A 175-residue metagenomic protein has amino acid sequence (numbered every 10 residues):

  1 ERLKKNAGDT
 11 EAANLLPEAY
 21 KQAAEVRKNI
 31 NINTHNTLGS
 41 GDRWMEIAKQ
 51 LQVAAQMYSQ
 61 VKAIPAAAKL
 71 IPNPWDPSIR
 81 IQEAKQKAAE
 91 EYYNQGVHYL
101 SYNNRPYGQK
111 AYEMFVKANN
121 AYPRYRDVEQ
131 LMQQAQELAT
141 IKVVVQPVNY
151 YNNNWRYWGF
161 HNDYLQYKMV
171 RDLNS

Functional and structural regions predicted by a protein language model:
E1-A135: Alpha-helical protein-protein interaction scaffolds
Q136-V144: Coiled-coil termination/hinge junctions
V144-S175: N-terminal segment of the mature soluble domain
